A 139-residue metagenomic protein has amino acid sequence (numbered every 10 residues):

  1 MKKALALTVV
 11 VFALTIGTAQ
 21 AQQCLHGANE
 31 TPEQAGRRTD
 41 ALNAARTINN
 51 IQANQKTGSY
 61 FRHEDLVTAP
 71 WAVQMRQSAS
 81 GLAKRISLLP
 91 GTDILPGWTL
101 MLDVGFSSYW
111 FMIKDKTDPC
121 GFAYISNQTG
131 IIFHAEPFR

Functional and structural regions predicted by a protein language model:
M1-A6: Bacterial N-terminal signal peptides that target proteins for export
T8-T15: Bacterial N-terminal signal peptides
I16-A21: Sec/Tat signal peptide C-region and signal peptidase I cleavage site
Q22-A83: Conserved hydrophobic/amphipathic alpha-helical signal-anchor segments
Q22-T39, N43-R46, V104-R139: Short, surface-exposed interaction loops/tails
L88-S107: Surface-exposed, charged secondary-structure patches
